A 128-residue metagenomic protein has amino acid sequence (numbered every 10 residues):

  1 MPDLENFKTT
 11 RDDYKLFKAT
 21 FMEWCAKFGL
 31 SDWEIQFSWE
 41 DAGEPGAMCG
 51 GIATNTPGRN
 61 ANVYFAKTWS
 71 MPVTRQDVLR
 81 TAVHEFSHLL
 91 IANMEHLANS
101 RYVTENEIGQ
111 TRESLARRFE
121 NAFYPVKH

Functional and structural regions predicted by a protein language model:
M1-E44: A metal-dependent hydrolase signature that marks the N-terminal structural subdomain at the beginning of catalytic folds
K15-A19, R80, Q110-E113: Short, well-ordered alpha-helical segments
E23-K27, H88, N121-P125: A generic structural signal for well-ordered alpha-helical segments enriched in polar/charged residues
E40-Q76, A92-N93, L97, E105: Active-site scaffold of zinc-dependent metalloenzymes
G58, Q76-D77, A92-H128: Post-HEXXH active-site segment of zinc metalloproteases
R80-N93: Active-site recognition of the HExxH zinc-binding catalytic motif
